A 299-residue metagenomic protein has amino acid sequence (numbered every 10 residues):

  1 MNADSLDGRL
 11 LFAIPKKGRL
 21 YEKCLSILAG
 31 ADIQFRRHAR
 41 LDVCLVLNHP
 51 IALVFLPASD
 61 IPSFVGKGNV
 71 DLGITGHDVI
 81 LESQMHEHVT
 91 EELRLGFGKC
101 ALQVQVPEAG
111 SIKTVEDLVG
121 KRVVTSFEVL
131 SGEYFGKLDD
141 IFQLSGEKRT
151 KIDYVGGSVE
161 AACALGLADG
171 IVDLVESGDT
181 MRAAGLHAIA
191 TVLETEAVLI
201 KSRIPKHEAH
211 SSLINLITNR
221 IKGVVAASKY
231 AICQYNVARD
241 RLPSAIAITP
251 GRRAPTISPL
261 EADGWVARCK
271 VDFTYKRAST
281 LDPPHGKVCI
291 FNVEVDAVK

Functional and structural regions predicted by a protein language model:
N2-F55, I74-T90, R94-F97, A101 (+1 more regions): Small-molecule-sensing regulatory modules
P50-V70: Short, structured active-site "lid" loops
